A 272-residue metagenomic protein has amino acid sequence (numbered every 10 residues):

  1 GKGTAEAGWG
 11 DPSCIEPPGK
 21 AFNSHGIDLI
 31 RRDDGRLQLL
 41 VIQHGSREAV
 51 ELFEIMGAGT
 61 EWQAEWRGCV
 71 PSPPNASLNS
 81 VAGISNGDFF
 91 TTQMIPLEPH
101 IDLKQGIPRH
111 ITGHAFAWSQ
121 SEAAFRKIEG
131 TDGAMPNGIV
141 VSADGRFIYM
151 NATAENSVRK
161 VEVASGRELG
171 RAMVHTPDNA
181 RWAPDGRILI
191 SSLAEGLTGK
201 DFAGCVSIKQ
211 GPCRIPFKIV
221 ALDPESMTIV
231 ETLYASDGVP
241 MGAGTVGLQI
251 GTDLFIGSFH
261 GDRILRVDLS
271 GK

Functional and structural regions predicted by a protein language model:
K2, I55-G59, W118-A123, E162-G166 (+2 more regions): Short loop/turn segments that connect beta-strands within beta-propeller blades
E6-R31, W66, P71-F89, P96-L97 (+4 more regions): Beta-rich, blade/repeat-based domains predominating in secreted/periplasmic proteins but also intracellular
D33, G45, M56, I95-P96 (+4 more regions): Residue-level signature of beta-propeller blades and closely related beta-rich strand-turn architectures in secreted
Q38-V41, D88-F90, F147-M150, R187-I190 (+1 more regions): Conserved beta-propeller blade signature
V41-I42, T91-H110, S191-R214: Short, conserved, GDST-rich strand-edge loop motifs in beta-rich repeat architectures
A49-E51, G113-F116, S157-R159, K218-V220 (+1 more regions): A short loop-to-beta-strand structural motif that recurs across blades of beta-propeller domains
V174-A235: Loop/turn-rich, solvent-exposed surfaces of beta-rich toroidal or solenoidal domains
A243-K272: Blade-level signature of beta-propeller repeat domains, shared across WD40, Kelch, NHL, RCC1 and BNR/Asp-box propellers
